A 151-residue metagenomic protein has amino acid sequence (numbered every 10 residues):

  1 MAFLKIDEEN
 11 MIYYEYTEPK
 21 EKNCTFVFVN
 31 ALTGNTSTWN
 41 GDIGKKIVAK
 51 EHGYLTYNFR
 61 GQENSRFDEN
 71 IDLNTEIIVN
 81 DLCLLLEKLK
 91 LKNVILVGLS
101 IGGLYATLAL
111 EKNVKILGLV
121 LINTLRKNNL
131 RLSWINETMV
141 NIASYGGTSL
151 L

Functional and structural regions predicted by a protein language model:
M1-M11: N-terminal cap/lid segment of alpha/beta-hydrolase-fold proteins
Y13-R66: Conserved HGGG/HGGXW glycine-rich cap/lid loop of the alpha/beta-hydrolase fold
T25, G53, N93-I95, I116-G118: Structural signature of beta-strand start/N-cap positions in the alpha/beta core of ABC transporter nucleotide-binding
F28-L32, S100, T124: Glycine-rich His-Gly loop
N35-S37, G41-G44, I71-D72, N136-L151: Ligand-binding pocket scaffold of soluble enzyme catalytic domains
T56-V97: Active-site loop/oxyanion-hole signature of alpha/beta-hydrolase fold enzymes
G98-G102, A106: Gly/Ala-rich beta-loop-alpha elbow adjacent to hydrolase catalytic centers
T107-E111, K115-G147: Flexible "cap/lid" loop of the alpha/beta hydrolase fold
